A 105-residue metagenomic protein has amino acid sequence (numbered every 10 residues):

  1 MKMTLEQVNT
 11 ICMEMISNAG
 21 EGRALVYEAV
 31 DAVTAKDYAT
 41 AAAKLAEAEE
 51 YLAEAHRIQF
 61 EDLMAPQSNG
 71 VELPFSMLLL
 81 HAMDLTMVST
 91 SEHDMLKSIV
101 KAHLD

Functional and structural regions predicted by a protein language model:
M1-D105: Terminal alpha-helical segments
